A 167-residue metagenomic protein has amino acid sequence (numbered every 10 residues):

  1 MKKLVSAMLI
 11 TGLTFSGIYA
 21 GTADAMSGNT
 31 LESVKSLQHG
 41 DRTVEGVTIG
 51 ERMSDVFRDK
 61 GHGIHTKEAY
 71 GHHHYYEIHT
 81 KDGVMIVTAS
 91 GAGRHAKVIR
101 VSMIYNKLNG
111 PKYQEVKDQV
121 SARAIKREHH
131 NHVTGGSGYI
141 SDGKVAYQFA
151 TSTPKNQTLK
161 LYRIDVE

Functional and structural regions predicted by a protein language model:
M1-A25: Sec-dependent N-terminal signal peptides of Gram-positive bacterial secreted proteins and lipoproteins
A7, T11, N29, K67-E68 (+3 more regions): Alpha-helical protein-protein interaction elements
G17-A124, K160-E167: Short helix/turn-capping signatures at newly exposed starts of structured segments
V120-G143: Short cationic/low-complexity microdomains
S137-Q157: Short, exposed beta-strand-loop hairpins at the edges of beta-sheets in extracellular/periplasmic proteins
